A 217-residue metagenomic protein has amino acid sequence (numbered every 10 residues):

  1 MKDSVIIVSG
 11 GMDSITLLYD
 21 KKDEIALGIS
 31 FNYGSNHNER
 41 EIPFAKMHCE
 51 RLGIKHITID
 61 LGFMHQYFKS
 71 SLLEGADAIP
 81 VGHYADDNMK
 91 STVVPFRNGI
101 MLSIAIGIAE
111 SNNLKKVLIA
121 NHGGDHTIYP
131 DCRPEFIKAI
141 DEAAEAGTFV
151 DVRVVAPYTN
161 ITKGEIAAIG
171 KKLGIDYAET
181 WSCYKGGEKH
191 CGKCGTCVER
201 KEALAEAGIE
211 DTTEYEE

Functional and structural regions predicted by a protein language model:
M1-G174: ATP-dependent adenylation/nucleotidyltransferase module used to activate substrates
L17-L18, E199, Y215: Residue-level recognition of conserved structural "scaffold" positions that shape functional pockets and channels
S103, E179-E202: Local cysteine-cluster metal-coordination motifs and their immediate loop/turn environment, predominantly Fe-S cluster
D125, L204-A205: Glycine-rich nucleotide phosphate-binding loop and flanking beta-alpha elements of Rossmann-like dinucleotide-binding
T148, A205-G208: Short amphipathic alpha-helical interaction/hinge segments
G186-G187, A207-E217: Short cysteine/histidine-rich metal-coordination sites, predominantly Zn2+-binding motifs
